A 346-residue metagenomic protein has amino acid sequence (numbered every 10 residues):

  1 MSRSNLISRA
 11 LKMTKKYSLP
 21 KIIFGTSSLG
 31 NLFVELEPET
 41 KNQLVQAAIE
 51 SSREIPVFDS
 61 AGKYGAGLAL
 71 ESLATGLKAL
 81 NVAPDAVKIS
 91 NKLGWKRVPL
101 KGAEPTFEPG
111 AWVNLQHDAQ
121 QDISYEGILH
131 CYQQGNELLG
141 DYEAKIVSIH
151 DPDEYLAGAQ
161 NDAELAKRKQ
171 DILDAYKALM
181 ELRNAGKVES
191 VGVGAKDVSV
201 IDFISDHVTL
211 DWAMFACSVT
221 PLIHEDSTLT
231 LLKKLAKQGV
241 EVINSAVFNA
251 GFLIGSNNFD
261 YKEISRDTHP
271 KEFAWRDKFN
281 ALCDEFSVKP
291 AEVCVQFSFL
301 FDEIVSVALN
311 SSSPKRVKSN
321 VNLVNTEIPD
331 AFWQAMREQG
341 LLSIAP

Functional and structural regions predicted by a protein language model:
S2-G102: N-terminal binding-site loop/beta-alpha segment at the start of enzyme catalytic domains that lines or forms
S27-E39, V113-L129: Active-site mouth loops of central-metabolism enzymes
T40, A48, Q133, E137 (+2 more regions): Beta/alpha (TIM)-barrel catalytic core signal, keyed to glycine-rich beta->alpha loops juxtaposed to Asp/Glu that bind
V87-E104, P152-E154, A246-I254: Short, solvent-exposed beta-strand-terminating loops
L100-A111, S256-Y261: Short, flexible, mixed-charge acidic loops at enzyme active sites
E108-H117, D162-L165: A solvent-exposed, charged loop/short amphipathic helix patch at secondary-structure junctions
Q121-E143: An active-site-proximal structural segment forming one wall of the substrate-binding cleft that immediately precedes
